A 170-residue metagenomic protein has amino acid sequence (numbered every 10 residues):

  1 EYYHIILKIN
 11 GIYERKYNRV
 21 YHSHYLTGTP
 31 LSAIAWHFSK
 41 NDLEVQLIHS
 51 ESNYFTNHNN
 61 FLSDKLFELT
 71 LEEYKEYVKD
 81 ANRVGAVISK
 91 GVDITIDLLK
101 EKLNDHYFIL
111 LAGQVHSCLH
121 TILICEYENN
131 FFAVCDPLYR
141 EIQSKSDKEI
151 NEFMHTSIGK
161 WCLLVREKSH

Functional and structural regions predicted by a protein language model:
E1-I48, D97-E101: Active-site nucleophile-adjacent alpha helix/oxyanion-hole segment immediately C-terminal to the catalytic cysteine
N10-G11, I88-S89, G113, K168-S169: Flexible propeptides and autoinhibitory/regulatory segments associated with cysteine proteases
H24-G28, D64, S89: Short gly/ser-rich anion-binding loops that grip negatively charged ligand groups
G28, H49, G91-V92, L111-Q114 (+1 more regions): Short His-Asn-centered micro-motif
N41-Q46, S50-A86: Low-complexity, serine/threonine/proline-enriched polar segments
E68-L111: Internal catalytic-core helix/loop-beta-alpha segment that presents or stabilizes conserved functional determinants
E101-F108, A112-H170: Noncatalytic regulatory segments and standalone regulatory/sensor domains
